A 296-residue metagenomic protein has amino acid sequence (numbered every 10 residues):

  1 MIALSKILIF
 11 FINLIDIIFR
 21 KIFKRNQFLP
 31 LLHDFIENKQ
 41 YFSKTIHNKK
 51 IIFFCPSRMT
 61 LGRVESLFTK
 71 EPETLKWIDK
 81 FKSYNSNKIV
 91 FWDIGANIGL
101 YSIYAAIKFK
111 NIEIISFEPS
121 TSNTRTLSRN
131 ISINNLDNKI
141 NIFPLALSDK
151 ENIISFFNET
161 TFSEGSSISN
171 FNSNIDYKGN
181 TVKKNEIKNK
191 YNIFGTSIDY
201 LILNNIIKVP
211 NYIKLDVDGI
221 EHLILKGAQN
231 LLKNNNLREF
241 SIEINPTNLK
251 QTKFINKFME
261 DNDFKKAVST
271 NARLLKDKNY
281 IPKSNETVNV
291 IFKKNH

Functional and structural regions predicted by a protein language model:
M1-K139, K183, I187, S269-H296: S-adenosyl-L-methionine
N48-K76, Y84, F143-T196, Y200 (+2 more regions): Glycine-rich adenosyl-binding loop in Rossmann-like folds that engage adenosine-containing cofactors
E73, T121-S122, S163, G219-L223 (+1 more regions): Short alpha-helical
K76-K80, Y104-I107, R129, L145 (+4 more regions): Residue-level signal for well-ordered alpha-helical scaffold segments within enzymatic catalytic domains
S83-Y84, I89, F109-S116, Y200-H296: Conserved acidic-Pro-Pro-aromatic motif
A96, L136, L145-D149, I198 (+2 more regions): Hydrophobic pocket-lining residues within nucleotide cofactor-binding pockets
L100-I103, R125, N152, H222-K226: Short N-terminal helix/helix-N-cap motif within the alpha/beta-hydrolase-1
I140-N141, N211: Short, conserved active-site loop motifs that form the nucleotide-linked donor/cofactor pocket
